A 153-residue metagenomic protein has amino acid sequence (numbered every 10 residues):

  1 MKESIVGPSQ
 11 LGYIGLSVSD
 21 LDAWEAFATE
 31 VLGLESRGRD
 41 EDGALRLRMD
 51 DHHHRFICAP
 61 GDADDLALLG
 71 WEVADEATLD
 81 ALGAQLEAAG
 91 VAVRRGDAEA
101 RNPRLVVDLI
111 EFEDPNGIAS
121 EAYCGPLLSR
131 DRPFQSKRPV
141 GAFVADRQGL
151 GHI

Functional and structural regions predicted by a protein language model:
M1-S4, E87-G149: Vicinal oxygen chelate
V6-H54: Core segments of cupin and vicinal oxygen chelate
Q10-S19, G61-A88, V106-D114, Q148-I153: Vicinal oxygen chelate
E25-A26, F56, D80, S120: Alpha-helical elements of the RecA-like P-loop NTPase motor core of helicases
L34-A67, F112, I118-P126: Conserved short beta-strand elements that form part of the metal-binding/catalytic scaffold of enzyme active sites
R55, A77-L79, R130: Residue-level signal for secondary-structure boundary sites
I57, G70-E72, G96-A98: A cross-family glycoside hydrolase active-site/sugar-binding cleft signature
